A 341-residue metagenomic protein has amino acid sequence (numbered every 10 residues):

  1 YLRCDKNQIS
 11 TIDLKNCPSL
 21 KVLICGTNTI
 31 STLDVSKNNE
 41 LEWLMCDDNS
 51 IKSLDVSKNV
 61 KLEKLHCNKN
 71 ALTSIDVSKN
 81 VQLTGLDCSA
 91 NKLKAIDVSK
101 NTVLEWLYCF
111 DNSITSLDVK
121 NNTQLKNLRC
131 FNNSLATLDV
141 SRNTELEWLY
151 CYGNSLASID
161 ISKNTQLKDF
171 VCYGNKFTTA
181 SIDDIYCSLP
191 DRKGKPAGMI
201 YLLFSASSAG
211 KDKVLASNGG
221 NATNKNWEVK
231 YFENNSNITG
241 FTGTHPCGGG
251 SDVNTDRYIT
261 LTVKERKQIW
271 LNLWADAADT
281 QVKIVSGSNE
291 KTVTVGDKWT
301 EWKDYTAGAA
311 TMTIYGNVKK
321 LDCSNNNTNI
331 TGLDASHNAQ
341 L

Functional and structural regions predicted by a protein language model:
Y1, N7-Q8, I12, N16-P18 (+8 more regions): N-terminal capping/linker segments that flank leucine-rich repeat
L2, K21-C25, E42-C46, E63-C67 (+7 more regions): Conserved hydrophobic beta-strand positions in leucine-rich repeat
D5, D13, D34, E42 (+12 more regions): Asp/Glu-rich intrinsically disordered low-complexity tracts
K15, N39, K52, K61-K64 (+4 more regions): Intrinsically disordered, low-complexity polyampholyte segments enriched for Lys and acidic residues
W148-C151, S158-D169: Intrinsically disordered, low-complexity linker/tail regions enriched in Pro/Ser/Thr and polar/acidic residues
